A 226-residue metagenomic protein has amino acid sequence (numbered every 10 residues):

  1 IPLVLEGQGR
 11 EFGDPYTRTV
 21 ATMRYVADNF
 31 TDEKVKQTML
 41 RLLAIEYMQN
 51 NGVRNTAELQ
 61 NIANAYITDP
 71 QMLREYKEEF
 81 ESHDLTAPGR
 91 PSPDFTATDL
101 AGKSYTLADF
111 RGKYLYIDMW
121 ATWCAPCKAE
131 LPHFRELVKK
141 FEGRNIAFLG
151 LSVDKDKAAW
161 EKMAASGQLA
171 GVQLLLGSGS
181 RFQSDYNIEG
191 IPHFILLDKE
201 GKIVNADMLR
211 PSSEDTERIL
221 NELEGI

Functional and structural regions predicted by a protein language model:
I1-A101, Y105: Oxidative protein folding and maturation machinery
R111-G112, D118-E136: Conserved redox-active cysteine motifs that mediate thiol-disulfide chemistry, especially di-cysteine Cys-X(1-2)-Cys
R111-K113, G143, L169, I188: Active-site acidic short loop of glycosyltransferases
Y114-L115, P192: Alpha/beta-hydrolase fold active-site loops
I117, L149-L151, I195: Conserved hydrophobic packing residues within short motifs/helices of P-loop NTPase cores of ABC-family ATPases
A129-G167, S178-D185: Structural microenvironment flanking redox-active thiols in thiol-disulfide oxidoreductases
G167-L169, L176-E222: Thiol/disulfide oxidoreductase modules built on the thioredoxin-like
